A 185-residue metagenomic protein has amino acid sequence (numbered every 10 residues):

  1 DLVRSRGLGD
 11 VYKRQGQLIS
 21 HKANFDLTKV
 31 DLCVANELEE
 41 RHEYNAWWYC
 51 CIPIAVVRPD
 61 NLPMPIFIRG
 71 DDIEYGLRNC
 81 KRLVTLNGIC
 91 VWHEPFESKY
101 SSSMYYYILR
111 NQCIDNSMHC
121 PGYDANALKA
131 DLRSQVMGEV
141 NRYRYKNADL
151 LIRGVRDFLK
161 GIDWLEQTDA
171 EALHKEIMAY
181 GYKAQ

Functional and structural regions predicted by a protein language model:
D1-Y12: Single conserved hydrophobic/aromatic residue that forms the stacking wall/gate of nucleotide- or nucleobase-binding
D10-L32: Extended repeat-based solenoid scaffolds, especially LRR ectodomains and other repeat-derived architectures
F25-C50: A recurrent flexible, glycine/aromatic-enriched loop bordering the glycosyltransferase active site that acts as
N45-Y49, I54, P59-L77, R82-V91: Donor nucleotide-sugar recognition loop
R78, C90, S98, C113-I114: Gly/lys/ser-thr-rich phosphate-binding loops in alpha/beta enzymes that coordinate phosphoanhydride or phosphate groups
L86-S102: Active-site donor/metal-binding and catalytic loop motifs of nucleotide-sugar-dependent glycosylation enzymes
R110-Q185: Terminal low-complexity segments of carbohydrate-biosynthetic enzymes
